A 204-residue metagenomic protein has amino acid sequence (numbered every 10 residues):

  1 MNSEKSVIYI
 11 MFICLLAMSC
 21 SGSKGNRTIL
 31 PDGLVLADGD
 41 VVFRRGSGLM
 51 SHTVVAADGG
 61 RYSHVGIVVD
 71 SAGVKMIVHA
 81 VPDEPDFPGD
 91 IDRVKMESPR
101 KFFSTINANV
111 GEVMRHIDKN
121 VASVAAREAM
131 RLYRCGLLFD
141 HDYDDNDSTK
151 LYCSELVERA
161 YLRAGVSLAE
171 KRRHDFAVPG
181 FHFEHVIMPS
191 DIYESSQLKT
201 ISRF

Functional and structural regions predicted by a protein language model:
M1-I8: Bacterial N-terminal signal peptides that target proteins for export
A17-S19: C-terminal motif of bacterial Sec signal peptides marking the signal peptidase cleavage site
S21-L34: Bacterial Sec signal peptide processing site at the extreme N-terminus
G22, H141-F204: Activation targets extended, charge/polar-rich intrinsically disordered C-terminal tails
D38-V42: Loop/turn positions that initiate beta-strands
R44-E112, L138-L151: Glycine-rich catalytic cores of cysteine/serine-nucleophile enzymes that process amide/ester linkages in cell-envelope
G46, V69, V81, I117 (+3 more regions): Sec/Tat-exported extracytoplasmic proteins
R61, V124, E128, Y152-R159: Extracytoplasmic/secreted proteins, especially bacterial periplasmic and envelope-associated proteins
